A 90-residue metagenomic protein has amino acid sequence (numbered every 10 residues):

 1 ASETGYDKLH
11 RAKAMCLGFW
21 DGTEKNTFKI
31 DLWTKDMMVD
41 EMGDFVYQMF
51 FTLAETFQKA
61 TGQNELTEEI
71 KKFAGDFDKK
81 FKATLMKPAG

Functional and structural regions predicted by a protein language model:
S2-G62: Active-site- and interface-proximal helix/loop "cap" or "latch" segments in soluble metabolic and energy-transducing
F51-G90: C-terminal charged interaction modules
